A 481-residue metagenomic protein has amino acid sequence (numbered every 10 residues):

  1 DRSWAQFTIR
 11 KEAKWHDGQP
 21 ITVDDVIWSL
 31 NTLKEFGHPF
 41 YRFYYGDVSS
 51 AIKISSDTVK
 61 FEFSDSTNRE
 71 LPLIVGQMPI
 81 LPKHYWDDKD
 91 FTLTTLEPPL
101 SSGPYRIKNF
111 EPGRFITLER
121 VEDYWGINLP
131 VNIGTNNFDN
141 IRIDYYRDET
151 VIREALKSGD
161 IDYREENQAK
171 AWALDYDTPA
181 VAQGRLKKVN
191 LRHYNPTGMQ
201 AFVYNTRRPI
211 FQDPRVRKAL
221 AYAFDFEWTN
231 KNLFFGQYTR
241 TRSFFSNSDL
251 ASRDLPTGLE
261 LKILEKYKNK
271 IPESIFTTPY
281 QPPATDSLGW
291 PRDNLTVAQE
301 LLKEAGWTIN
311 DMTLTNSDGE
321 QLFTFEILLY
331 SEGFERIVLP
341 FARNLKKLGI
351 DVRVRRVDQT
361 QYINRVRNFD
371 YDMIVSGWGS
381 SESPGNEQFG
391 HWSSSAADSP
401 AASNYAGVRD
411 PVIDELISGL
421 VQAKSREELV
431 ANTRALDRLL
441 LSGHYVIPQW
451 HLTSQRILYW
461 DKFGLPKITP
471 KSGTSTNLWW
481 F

Functional and structural regions predicted by a protein language model:
D1, Q19, Y41, S66 (+4 more regions): A structural "hinge/loop" feature
D1-P39, I54, K60-E62, Y146 (+3 more regions): Aromatic- and charge-enriched surface segment that lines or borders ligand/interaction sites
W4-F7, V26-L30, V59-F61, G103-R106 (+7 more regions): Short, well-ordered beta-strand elements
Q6, R10, L93-L96, Y124-D177 (+4 more regions): Ligand-site clamp/hinge motif
T8, K14, R42-W86, P104-E111 (+1 more regions): Surface-exposed binding/hinge segments that line and control ligand-binding clefts or catalytic entry sites
S50-K53, K108-E119, D144-R208, R215 (+4 more regions): Extracellular/periplasmic solute-recognition and catalytic clefts
V75-T135, D139-N140, R147-V151, S158 (+2 more regions): Gly/Pro-rich hinge or "lid" segments in bacterial periplasmic/extracellular proteins
E111-I116, A223-P282, L295-Q299, E332-R343 (+1 more regions): Detector for C-terminal structural segments
